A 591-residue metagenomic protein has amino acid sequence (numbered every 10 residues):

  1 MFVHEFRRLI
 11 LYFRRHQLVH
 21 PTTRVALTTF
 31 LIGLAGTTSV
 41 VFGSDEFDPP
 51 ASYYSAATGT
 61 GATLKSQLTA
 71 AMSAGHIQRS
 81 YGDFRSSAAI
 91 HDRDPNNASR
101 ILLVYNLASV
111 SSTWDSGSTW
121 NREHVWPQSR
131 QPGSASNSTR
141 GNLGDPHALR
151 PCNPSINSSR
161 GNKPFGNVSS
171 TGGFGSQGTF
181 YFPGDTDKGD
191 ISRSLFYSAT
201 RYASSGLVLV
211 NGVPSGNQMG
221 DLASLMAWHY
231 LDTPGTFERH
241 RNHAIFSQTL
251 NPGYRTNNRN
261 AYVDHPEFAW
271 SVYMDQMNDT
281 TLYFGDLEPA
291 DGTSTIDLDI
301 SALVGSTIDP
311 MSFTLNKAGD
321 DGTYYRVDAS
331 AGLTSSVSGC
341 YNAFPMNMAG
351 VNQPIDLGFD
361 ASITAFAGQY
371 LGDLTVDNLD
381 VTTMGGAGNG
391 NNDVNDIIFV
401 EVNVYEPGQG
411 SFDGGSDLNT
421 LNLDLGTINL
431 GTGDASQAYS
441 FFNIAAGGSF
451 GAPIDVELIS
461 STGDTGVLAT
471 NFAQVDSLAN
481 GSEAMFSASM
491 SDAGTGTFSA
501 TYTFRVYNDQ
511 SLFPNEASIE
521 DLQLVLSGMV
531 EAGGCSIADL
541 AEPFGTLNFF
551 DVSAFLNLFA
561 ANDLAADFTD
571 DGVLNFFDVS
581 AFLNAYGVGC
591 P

Functional and structural regions predicted by a protein language model:
M1-T22: N-terminal secretory signal peptides that target proteins for export/translocation
V25-T38: Bacterial N-terminal signal peptides
V41-L107: N-terminal module-boundary/linker segments of secreted carbohydrate-active enzymes
I101-S112, G117-T119: Short, His- and charge-rich active-site/binding loops that engage polyanionic ligands
D115-Q276: Domain-level detector of nuclease and nuclease-like folds in predominantly extracellular/periplasmic contexts
D275-C535: Feature for long, exposed domains in two main contexts
V530-P591: Cellulosome-associated attachment modules in secreted, modular CAZymes
